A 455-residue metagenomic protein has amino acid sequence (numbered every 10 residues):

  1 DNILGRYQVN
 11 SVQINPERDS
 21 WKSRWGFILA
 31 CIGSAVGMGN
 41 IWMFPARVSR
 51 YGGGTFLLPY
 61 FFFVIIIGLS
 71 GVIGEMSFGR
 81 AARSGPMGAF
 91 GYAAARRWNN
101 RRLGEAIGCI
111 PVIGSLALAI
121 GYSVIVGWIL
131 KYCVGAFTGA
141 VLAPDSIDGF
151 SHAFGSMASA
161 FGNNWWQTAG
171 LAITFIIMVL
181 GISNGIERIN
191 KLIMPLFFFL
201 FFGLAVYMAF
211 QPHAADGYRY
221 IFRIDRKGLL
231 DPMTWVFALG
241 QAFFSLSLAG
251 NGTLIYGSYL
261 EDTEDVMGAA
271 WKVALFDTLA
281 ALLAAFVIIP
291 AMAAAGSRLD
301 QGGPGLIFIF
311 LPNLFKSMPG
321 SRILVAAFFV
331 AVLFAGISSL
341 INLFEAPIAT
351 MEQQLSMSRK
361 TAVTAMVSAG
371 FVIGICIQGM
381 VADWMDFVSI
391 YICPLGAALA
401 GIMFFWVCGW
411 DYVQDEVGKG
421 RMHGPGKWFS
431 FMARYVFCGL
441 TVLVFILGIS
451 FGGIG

Functional and structural regions predicted by a protein language model:
N2-W42, G71-M76, R80-A106, E261-D265 (+1 more regions): Membrane-interface "cap" regions at the ends of multi-pass membrane proteins
N10-E17, W21, E187, K191-I337 (+1 more regions): Membrane-embedded translocation segments of transport machinery
N15-D19, R47-Y51, S84-I110, S123-S183 (+5 more regions): Inter-helical loop and helix-membrane interface segments of multi-pass membrane transporters/permeases
D19, S49-F78, G162-N163, I392-A397: Extracellular loop-to-transmembrane helix junctions
K22, L29-G39, S115-S123, A158-G181 (+6 more regions): Hydrophobic, membrane-embedded alpha-helices of multi-pass small-molecule transporters
G26-I28, S34, N164-W165, F276-L282 (+4 more regions): Loop-to-transmembrane helix boundary motifs in multi-pass membrane proteins
M38-R47, Y51-G54, T174-E187, V206-R219 (+8 more regions): Transmembrane helix-loop junctions in multi-pass membrane proteins
I377, A382-F405, G424-G455: A generic transmembrane alpha-helix motif of multi-pass inner-membrane proteins
